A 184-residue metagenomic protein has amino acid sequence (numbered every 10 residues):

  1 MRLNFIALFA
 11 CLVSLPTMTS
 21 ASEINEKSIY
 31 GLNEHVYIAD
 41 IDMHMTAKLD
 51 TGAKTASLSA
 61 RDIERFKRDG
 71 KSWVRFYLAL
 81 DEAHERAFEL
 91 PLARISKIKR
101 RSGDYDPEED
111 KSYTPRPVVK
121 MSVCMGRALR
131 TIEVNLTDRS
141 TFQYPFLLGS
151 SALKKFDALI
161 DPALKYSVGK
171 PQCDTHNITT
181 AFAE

Functional and structural regions predicted by a protein language model:
M1-F5: Positively charged n-region of N-terminal signal peptides that target proteins for export
I6-P16: Bacterial N-terminal signal peptides
A21-E184: Pepsin/retropepsin-fold aspartyl endopeptidases
